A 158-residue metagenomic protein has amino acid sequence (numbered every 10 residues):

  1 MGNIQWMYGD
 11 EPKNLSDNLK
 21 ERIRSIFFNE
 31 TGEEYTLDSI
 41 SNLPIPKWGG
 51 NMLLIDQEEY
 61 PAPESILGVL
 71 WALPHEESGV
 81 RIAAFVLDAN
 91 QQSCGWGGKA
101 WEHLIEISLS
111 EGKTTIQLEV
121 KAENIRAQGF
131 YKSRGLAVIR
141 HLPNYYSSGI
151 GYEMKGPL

Functional and structural regions predicted by a protein language model:
G2-Q92, G98-H103, I107, E111 (+2 more regions): Acetyl-CoA-dependent GNAT
L43, N124-I125, S147-S148: Short secondary-structure capping/turn micro-motifs that flank functional sites
I82, I116-V120: Conserved hydrophobic beta-strand within the GNAT/NAT acetyltransferase core sheet that lines the active-site cleft
D88-E102, K121-G129, S133-R134: Conserved glycine-rich acetyl-CoA-binding loop
K113-T114, L136: Short glycine/serine/threonine/alanine-rich loop segments
E119-V120, K132, A137-E153: Conserved catalytic-core motifs of GNAT/GCN5-like acyltransferases
